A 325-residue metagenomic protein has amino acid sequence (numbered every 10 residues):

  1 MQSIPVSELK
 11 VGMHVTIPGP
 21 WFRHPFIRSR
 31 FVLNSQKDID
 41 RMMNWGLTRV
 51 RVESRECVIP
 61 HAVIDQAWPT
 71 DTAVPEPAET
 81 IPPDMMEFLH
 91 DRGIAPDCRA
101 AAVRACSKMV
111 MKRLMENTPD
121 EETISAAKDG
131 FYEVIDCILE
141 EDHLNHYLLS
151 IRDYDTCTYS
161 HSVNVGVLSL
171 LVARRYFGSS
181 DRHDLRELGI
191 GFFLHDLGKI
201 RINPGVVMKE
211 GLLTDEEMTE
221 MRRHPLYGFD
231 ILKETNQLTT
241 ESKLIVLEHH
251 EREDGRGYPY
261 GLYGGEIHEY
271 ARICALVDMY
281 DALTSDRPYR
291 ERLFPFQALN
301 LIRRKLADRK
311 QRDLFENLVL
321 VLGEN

Functional and structural regions predicted by a protein language model:
M1-T158: Non-catalytic interface/linker regions that flank or bridge core catalytic/transmembrane domains
D97-N325: Histidine- and acidic-residue-rich, metal-dependent catalytic cores
